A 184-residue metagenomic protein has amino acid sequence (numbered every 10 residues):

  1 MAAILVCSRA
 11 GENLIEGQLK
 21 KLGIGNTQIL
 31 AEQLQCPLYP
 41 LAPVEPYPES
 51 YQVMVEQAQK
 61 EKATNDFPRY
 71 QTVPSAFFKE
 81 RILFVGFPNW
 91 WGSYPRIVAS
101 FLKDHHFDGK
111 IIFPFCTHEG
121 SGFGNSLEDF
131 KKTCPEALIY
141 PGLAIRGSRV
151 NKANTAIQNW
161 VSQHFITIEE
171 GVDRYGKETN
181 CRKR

Functional and structural regions predicted by a protein language model:
M1-I82, G92-S93, K103, T155 (+1 more regions): N-terminal beta1-alpha1-beta2 submodule of the flavodoxin-like/Rossmannoid cofactor-binding fold
F77-F78, K103-G109, T133-C134: Short, conserved loop/helix-junction motifs that constitute active-site signature segments in enzyme catalytic cores
F87-P88: Glycine-rich, N-terminal phosphate-binding loop of Rossmann-like dinucleotide-binding domains
S93-I97, F123: Active-site-adjacent loop/helix micro-motif of nuclease/hydrolase catalytic cores
V98-L102: Histidine-anchored nucleotide/phosphate-binding helix
F113-K152: Short, glycine-/small-residue-rich phosphate/pyrophosphate-handling segment
